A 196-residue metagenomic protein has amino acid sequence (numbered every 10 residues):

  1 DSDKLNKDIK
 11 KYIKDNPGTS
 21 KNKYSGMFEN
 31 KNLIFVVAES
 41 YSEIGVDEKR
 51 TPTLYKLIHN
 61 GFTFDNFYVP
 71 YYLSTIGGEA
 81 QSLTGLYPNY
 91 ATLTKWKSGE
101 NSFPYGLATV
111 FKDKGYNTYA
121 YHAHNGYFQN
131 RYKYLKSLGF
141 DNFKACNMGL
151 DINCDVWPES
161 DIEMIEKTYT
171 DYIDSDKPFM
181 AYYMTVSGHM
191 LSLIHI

Functional and structural regions predicted by a protein language model:
K10-I194: Solvent-exposed soluble domains appended to multi-pass membrane proteins
